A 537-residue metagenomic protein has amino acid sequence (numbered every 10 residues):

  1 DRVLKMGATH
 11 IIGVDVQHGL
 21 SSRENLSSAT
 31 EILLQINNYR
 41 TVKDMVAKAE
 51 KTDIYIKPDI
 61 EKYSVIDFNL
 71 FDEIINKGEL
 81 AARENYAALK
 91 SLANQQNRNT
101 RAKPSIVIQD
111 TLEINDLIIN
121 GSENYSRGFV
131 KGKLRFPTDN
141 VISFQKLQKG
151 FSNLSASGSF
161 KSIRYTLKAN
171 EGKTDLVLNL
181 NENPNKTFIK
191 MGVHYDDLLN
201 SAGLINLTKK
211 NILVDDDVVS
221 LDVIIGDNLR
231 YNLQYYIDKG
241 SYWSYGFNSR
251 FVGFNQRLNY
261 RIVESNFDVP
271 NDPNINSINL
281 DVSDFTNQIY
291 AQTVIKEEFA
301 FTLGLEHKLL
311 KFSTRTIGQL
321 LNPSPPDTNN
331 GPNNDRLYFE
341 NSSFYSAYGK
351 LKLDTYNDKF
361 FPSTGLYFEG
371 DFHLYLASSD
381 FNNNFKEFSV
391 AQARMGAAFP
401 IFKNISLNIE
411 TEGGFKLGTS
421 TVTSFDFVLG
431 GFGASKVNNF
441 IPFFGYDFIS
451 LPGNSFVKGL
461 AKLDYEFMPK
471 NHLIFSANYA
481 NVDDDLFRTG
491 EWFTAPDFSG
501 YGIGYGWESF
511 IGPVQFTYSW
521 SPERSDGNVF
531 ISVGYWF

Functional and structural regions predicted by a protein language model:
R2-K103: Non-catalytic peripheral regions of patatin-like phospholipases
D72-H194, N206-T208, S220-K239, A391-R394 (+2 more regions): Periplasmic polypeptide-binding modules associated with outer-membrane biogenesis and secretion
G150, A156, S162-Y356, V428-I441 (+3 more regions): Gram-negative/organellar outer-membrane beta-barrel architecture
L154, M395, T411, A461 (+3 more regions): Hydrophobic, well-ordered secondary-structure elements that form the walls of internal hydrophobic environments
V193, N330-G331, D335-L337, F344-F467: C-terminal outer-membrane beta-barrel translocator/porin domains of Gram-negative envelope proteins and their
R250-F254, K308-L310, E369-S379, G414-G418 (+1 more regions): Short glycine-rich beta-strand segments
T302-G304, E369-D371, N408-E412, H472-N478: Outer-envelope exported proteins of Gram-negative bacteria
D464-D497: C-terminal hydrophobic structural anchor segments that stabilize assembly/packing rather than catalytic chemistry
